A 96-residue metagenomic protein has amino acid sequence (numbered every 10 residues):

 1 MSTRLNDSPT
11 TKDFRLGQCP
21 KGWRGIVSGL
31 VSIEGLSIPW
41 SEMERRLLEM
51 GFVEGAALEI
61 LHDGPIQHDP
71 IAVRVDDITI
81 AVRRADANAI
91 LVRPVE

Functional and structural regions predicted by a protein language model:
M1-L48, V53, E59-P65, D69-E96: Compact, charge-rich alpha-helical regulatory domains located at protein termini
